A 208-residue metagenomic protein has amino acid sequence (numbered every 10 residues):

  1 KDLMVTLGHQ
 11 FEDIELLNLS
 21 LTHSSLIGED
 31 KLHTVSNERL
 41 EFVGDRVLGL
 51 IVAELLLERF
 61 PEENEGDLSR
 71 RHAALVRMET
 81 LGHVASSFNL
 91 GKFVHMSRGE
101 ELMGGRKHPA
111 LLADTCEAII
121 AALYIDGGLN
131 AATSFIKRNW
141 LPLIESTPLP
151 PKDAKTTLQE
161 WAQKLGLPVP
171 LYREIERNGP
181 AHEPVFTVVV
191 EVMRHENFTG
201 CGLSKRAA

Functional and structural regions predicted by a protein language model:
K1-A207: Double-stranded RNA-binding/processing signature
